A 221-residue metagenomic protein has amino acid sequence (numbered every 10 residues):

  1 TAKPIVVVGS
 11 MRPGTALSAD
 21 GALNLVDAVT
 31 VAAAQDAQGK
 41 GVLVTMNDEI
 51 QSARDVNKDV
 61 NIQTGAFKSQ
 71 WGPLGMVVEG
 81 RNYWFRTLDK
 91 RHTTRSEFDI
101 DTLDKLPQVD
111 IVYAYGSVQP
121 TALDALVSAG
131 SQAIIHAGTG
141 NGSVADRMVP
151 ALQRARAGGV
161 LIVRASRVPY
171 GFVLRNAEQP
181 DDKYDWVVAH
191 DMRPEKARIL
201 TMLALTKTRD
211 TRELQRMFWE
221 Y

Functional and structural regions predicted by a protein language model:
T1-P4, A37-G41, M46-N47, W71 (+3 more regions): Short coil/turn connectors at secondary-structure junctions
T1-V7, A122-A129, G138, A151-A157: N-terminal small/polar loop signature for handling phosphorylated ligands or for N-terminal nucleophile
K3-G14, P180-D185: Glycine/charged-rich beta-loop-alpha catalytic/anionic-binding loops adjacent to active sites
V6-G9, L43-N47, Y113, A137 (+1 more regions): Short beta-strand segments
V7-E79: Internal gly/pro-rich beta-alpha loop/helix module that stabilizes soluble enzyme cofactors or their anionic handles
D20-L23, A37, S69, P107 (+6 more regions): Conserved active-site and cofactor/substrate-binding residues in soluble primary-metabolism enzymes
S52-A133, N141, E220-Y221: Accessory alpha-helical/coil subdomains and C-terminal extensions that flank or cap enzyme catalytic cores
N141-Y221: C-terminal non-catalytic interaction/assembly regions of soluble proteins
